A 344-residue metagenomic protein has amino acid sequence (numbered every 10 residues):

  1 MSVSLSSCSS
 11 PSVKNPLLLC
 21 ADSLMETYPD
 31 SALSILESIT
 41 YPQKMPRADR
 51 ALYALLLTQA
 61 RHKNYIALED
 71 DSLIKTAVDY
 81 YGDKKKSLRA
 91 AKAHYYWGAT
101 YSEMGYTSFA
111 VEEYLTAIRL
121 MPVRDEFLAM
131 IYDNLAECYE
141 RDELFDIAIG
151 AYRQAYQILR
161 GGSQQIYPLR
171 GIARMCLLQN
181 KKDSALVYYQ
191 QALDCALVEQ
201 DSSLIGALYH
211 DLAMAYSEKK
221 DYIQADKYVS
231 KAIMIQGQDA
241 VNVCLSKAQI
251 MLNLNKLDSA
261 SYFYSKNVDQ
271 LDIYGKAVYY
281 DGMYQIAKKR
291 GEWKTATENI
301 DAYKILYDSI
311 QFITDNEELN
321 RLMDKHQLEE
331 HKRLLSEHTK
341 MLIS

Functional and structural regions predicted by a protein language model:
C8-D71, K75, L88: N-terminal leader/linker segments that initiate helical-solenoid repeat arrays
S12, R47-L52, E69, R89 (+5 more regions): Structural signature of alpha-solenoid helical repeat junctions
V13-E26, D30-L33, Y41, L68-D71 (+3 more regions): Hydrophobic positions within repeat-based interaction scaffolds
L19, L56, R89, Y96 (+8 more regions): "A position-specific structural signal for the A-helix of alpha-solenoid helical repeats
E37-P42, K75-G82, L115-L120, R153-Q157 (+4 more regions): Amphipathic alpha-helical segments of tetratricopeptide repeats
